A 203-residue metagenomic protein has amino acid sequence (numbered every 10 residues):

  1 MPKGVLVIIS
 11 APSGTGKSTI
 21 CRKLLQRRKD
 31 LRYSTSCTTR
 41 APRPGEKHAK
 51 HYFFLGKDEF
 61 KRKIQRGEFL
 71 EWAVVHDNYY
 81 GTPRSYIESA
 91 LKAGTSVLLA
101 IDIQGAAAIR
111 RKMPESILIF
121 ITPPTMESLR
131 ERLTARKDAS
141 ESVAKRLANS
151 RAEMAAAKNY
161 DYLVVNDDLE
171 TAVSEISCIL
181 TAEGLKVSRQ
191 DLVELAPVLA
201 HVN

Functional and structural regions predicted by a protein language model:
S10-P12: P-loop (Walker A) phosphate-binding loop of NTP-binding proteins
K17: Conserved lysine of the Walker
I20-C21: Post-Walker A alpha-helix
Q26-S34: Post-Walker A helix-loop "phosphate-sensing" segment adjacent to the P-loop in P-loop NTPases
T38-V97, Q104-A107: ATP-dependent small-molecule kinase phosphotransfer cores that center on conserved nucleotide phosphate-binding segments
R40-G45, E68, L91-S96, I103 (+3 more regions): A glycine- and Lys/Arg-enriched "phosphate-lid" helix/loop adjacent to the NTP-binding pocket of small-molecule kinases
K158-A172: Phosphate-binding beta-loop-alpha motif at adenosine-nucleotide cofactor sites
C178-N203: C-terminal accessory "lid"/substrate-recognition subdomains
